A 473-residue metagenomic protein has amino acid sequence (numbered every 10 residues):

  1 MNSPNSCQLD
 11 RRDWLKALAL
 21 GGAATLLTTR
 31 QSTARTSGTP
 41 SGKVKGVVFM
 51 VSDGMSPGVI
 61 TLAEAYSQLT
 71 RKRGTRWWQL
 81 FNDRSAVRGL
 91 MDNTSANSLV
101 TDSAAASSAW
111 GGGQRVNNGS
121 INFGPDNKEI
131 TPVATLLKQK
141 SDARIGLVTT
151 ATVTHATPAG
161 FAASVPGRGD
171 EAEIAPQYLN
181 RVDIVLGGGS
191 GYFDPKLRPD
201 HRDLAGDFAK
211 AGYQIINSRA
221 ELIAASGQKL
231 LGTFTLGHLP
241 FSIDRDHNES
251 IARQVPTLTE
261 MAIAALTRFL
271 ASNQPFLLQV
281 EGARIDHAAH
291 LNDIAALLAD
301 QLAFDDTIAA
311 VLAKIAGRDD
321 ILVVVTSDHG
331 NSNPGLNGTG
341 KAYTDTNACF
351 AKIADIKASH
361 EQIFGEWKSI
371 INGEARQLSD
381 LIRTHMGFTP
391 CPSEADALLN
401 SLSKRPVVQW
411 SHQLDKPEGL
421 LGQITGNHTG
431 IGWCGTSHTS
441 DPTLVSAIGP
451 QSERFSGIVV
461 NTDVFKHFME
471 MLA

Functional and structural regions predicted by a protein language model:
N2-G22: N-terminal secretory signal peptides and thylakoid transit peptides that target proteins across membranes
L20, P57, G112-V116: Short helix-loop boundary/capping segments at the starts of domains
T28-P57, Y66: C-terminal segment of N-terminal export signals and the immediately downstream linker at the start of the mature
V44-G46, M55-I60, A65-S108, H155-A473: A post-motif C-terminal structural segment
K45-F49, G54, G58-V59, D126-Q139: Active-site-adjacent structural elements in enzyme catalytic domains
S98, D102-P125: A glycine- and small-residue-enriched flexible loop/hinge segment at structural boundaries
R115-P176, V182: Extracytoplasmic mature domains of secreted/periplasmic and thylakoid-lumen proteins
